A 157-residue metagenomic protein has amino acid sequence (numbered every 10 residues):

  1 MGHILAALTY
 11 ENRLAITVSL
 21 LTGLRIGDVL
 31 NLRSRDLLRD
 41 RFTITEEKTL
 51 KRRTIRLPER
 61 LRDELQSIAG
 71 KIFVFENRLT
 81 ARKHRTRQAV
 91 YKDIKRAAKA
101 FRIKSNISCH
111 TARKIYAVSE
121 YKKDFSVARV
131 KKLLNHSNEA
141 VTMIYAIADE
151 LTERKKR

Functional and structural regions predicted by a protein language model:
M1-T22, I26: Basic, Lys/Arg- and aromatic-enriched nucleic-acid-binding interface segment
V18-S19, S119-E120, L133: Short alpha-helical segment immediately N-terminal to, or the first helix within, an HTH/HTH-like DNA-binding domain
S19-R39: Short, charged phosphate-coordinating catalytic segments
D28-V29, N106-I107, A117, F125-H136: Active-site-proximal segment of tyrosine recombinases
D36-R39, S126-A146, L151: Short, polar N-cap/turn motifs at the start of nucleic acid-interacting alpha helices
E47-Q66, I72-K95: C-terminal catalytic core of Y-nucleophile DNA break-rejoin enzymes
R56-R60, I144-R157: DNA/chromatin major-groove-contacting recognition/catalytic segments
A112, Y116: Active-site His/Glu-centered metal-binding helix of metallohydrolases
